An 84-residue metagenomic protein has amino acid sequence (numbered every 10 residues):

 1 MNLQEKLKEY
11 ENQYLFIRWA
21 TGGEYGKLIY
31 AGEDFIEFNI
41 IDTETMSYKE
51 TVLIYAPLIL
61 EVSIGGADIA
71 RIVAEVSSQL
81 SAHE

Functional and structural regions predicted by a protein language model:
M1-E84: Conserved RNA-binding domains used in RNP assembly and mRNA/RNA metabolism
